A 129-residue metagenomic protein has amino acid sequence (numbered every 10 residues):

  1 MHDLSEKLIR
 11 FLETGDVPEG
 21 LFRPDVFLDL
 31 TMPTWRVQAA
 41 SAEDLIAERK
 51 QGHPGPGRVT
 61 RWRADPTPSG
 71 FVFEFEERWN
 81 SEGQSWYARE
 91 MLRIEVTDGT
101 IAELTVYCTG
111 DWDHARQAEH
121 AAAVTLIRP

Functional and structural regions predicted by a protein language model:
M1-D25: Short acidic-aromatic low-complexity motifs
E6-I9, P18-E19, E43-A47, A121-V124: Generic detector of well-ordered alpha-helical segments enriched in charged/polar residues, highlighting helical
R10, T14, L30-M32, I94 (+1 more regions): Generic detector of low-complexity/intrinsically disordered segments and short hydrophobic N-terminal stretches
V17-P68: A solvent-exposed, acidic/Ser-Thr-rich amphipathic alpha-helical stretch
A47-P129: A beta-strand edge to alpha-helix "cap/lid" segment located at domain peripheries
